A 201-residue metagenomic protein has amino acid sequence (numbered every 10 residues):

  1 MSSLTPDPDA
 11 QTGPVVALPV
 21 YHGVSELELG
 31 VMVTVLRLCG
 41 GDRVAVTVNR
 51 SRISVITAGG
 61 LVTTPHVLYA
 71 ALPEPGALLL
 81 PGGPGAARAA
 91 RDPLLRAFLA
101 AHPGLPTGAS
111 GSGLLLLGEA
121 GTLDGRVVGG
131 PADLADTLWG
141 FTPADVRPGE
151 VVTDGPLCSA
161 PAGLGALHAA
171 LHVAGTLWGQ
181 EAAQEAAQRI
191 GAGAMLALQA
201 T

Functional and structural regions predicted by a protein language model:
S2-V24, L38-G41, H66, A71-G108 (+1 more regions): Active-site-adjacent pocket-lining segments in enzyme domains
V24-L29, I56: Short N-terminal binding/cap micro-motifs at the start of the first secondary-structure element
V31-M32, L36: Hydrophobic residues within alpha-helices that form the first helical element adjacent to the glycine-rich loop
V44-L68: N-terminal beta-loop-helix "entrance" segment that forms/cooperates in small-molecule cofactor or anionic ligand
